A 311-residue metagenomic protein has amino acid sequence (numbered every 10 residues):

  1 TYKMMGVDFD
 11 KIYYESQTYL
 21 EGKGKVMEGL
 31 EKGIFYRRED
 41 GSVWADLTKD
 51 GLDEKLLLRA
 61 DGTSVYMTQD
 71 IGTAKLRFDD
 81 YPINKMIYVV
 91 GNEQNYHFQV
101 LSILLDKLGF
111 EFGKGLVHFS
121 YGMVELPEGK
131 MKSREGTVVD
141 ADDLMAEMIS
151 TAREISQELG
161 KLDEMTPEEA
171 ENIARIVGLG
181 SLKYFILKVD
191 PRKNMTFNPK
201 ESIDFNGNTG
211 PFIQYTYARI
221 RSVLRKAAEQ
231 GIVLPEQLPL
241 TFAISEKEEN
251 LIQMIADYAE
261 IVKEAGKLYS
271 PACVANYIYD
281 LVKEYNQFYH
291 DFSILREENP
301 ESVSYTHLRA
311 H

Functional and structural regions predicted by a protein language model:
T1-R309: Non-catalytic interaction-recognition regions
